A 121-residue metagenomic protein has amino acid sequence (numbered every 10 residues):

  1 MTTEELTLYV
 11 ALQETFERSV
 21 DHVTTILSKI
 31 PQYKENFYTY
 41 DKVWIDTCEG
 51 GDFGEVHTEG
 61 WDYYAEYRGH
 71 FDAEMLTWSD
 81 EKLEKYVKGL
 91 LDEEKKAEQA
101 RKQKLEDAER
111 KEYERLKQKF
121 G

Functional and structural regions predicted by a protein language model:
T3-E5, V20-V23, D80-E84, E109-R110: Short amphipathic alpha-helical segments that mediate assembly, nucleic-acid/protein binding, or membrane association
E5, Y9-I30: Long amphipathic alpha-helices with heptad-repeat character, especially coiled-coil-forming segments used
E5, Y9-Q13, V43, Q99 (+1 more regions): Generic detector of bulky aromatic hydrophobic side chains
I26-K96: Acidic, low-complexity, intrinsically disordered interaction modules
V87-F120: Charge-rich, low-complexity alpha-helical coiled-coil segments
